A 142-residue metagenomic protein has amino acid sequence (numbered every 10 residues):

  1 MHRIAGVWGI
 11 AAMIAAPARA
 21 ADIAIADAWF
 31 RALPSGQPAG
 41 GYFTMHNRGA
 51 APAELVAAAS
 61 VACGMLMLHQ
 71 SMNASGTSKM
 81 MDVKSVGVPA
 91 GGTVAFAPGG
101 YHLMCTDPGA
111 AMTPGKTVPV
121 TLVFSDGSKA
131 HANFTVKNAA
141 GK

Functional and structural regions predicted by a protein language model:
M1-H2: N-terminal secretory signal peptides that target proteins for export/translocation
G6-A15: Bacterial N-terminal signal peptides
A16-A20: Bacterial Sec-dependent signal peptides at the C-terminal "C-region" and cleavage site
A21-K142: Compact, glycine-rich, soluble single-domain proteins
